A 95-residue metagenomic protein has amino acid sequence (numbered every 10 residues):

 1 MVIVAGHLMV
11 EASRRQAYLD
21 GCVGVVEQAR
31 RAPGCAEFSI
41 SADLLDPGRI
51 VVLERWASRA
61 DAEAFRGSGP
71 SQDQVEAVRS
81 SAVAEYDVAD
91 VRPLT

Functional and structural regions predicted by a protein language model:
M1-V2, T95: Absolute protein N-terminus
I3-L8: Active-site-flanking beta-strand signature of metal-NTP-handling nucleotidyl enzymes and homologous cyclase-like
R14-C35, P70: Short amphipathic alpha-helical segments
C22, F65-R66, V75: Short, flexible helix/strand-to-coil boundary loops that buttress conserved ligand/catalytic motifs in alpha/beta
V26-V51: Short, glycine- and small/hydrophobic-rich beta-strand elements in well-ordered beta-sheets
S39-G48, D73-T95: Glycine-rich beta-strand-turn "strand-cap" elements at beta-sheet edges
A57-G67: Short amphipathic alpha-helices within nucleic acid-binding modules
